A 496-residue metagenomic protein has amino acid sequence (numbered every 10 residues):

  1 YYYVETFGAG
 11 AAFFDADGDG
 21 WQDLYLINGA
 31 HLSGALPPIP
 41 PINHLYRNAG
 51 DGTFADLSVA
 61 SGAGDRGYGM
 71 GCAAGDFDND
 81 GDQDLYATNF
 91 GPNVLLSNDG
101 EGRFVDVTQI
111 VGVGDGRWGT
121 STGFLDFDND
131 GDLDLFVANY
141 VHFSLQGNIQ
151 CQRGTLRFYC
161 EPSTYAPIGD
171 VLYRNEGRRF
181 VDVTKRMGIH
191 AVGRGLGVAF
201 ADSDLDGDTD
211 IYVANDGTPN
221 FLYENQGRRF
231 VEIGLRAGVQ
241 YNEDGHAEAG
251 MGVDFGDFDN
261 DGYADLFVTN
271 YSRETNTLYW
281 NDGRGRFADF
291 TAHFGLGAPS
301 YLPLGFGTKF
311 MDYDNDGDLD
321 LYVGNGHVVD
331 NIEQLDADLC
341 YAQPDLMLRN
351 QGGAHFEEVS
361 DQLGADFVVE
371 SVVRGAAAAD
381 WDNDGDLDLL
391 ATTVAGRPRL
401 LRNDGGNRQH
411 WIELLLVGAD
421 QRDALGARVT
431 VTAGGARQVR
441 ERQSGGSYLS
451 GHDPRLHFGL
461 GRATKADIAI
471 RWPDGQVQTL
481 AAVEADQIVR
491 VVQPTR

Functional and structural regions predicted by a protein language model:
Y1-E5, Y46-G67, S97-R117, G147-G193 (+5 more regions): Blade-edge motifs of beta-propeller repeat domains
Y1-S33: Beta-strand-rich domains and repeat architectures in extracellular enzymes and scaffolds, especially beta-propellers
F7, P41, Y68-M70, G91 (+10 more regions): Beta-rich catalytic cores
G8-G18, R47, Y68-N79, L95-S97 (+7 more regions): Beta-propeller blade termini
L24-N28, D80-N89, L135-N139, D210-N215 (+5 more regions): Hydrophobic beta-strand segments that make up the repeating blades of beta-propeller and related beta-repeat
I27-P41, N139-Y165, G324-C340: Short, conserved, GDST-rich strand-edge loop motifs in beta-rich repeat architectures
A30-S33, P92, H142-S144, T218-P219 (+3 more regions): Short glycine/acidic-enriched loop and turn motifs that connect beta-strands
L296, A337-R496: Gly/Ser/Thr/Pro-enriched helix-cap/hinge segments flanking short amphipathic alpha-helices
